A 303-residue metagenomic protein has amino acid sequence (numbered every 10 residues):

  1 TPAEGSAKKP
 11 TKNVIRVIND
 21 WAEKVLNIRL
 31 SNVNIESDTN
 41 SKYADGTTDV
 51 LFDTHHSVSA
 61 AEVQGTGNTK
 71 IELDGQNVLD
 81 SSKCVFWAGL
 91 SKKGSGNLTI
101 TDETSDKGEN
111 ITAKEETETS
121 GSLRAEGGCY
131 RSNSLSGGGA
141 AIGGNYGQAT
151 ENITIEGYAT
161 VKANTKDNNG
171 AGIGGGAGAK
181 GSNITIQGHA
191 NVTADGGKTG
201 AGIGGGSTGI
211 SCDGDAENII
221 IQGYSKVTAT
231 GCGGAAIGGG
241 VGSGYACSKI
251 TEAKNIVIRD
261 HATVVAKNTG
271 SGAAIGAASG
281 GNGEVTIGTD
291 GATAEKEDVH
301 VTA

Functional and structural regions predicted by a protein language model:
T1-A303: A composition-driven surface/loop motif
